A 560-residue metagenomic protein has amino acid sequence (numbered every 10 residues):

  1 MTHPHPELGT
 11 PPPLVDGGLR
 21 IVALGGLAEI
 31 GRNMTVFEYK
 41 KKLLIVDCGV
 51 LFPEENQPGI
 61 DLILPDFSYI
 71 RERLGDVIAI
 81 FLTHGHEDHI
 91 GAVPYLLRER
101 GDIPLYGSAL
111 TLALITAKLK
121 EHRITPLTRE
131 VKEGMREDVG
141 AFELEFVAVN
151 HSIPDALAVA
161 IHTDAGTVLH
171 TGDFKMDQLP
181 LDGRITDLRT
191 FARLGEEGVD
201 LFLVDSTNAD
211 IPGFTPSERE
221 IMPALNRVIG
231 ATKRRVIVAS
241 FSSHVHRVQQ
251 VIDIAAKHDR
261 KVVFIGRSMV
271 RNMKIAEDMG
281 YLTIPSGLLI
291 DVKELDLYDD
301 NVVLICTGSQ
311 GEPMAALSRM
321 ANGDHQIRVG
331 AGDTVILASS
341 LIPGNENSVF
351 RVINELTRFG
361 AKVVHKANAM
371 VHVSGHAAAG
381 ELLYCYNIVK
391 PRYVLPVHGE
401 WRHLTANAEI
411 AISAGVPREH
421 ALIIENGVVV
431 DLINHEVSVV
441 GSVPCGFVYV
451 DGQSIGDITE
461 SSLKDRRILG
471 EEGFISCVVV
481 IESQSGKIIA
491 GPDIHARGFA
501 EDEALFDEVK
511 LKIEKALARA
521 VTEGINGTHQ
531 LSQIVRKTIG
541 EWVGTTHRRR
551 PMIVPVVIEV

Functional and structural regions predicted by a protein language model:
T2-F81, H86-D296, A315-R328, N347-R351: His/Asp/Glu-rich metal-coordinating catalytic cores of metallo-dependent phosphodiesterases/hydrolases acting on
V22, E38, E145, I305-C306 (+3 more regions): Residues in well-ordered beta-strands of folded domains
L119, A411, V543: Conserved hydrophobic residues forming the short capping helix/wall of the S-adenosyl-L-methionine
K132, E425, R549-I553: Short Gly/Ser/Thr- and Asp/Glu-enriched loop/turn motifs at secondary-structure junctions
A141, A156-A158, E472-S476, I553: Broad gene-expression machinery/nucleic-acid interaction feature
I211-A338, I342-G344, S348-A367, V371-G524 (+2 more regions): Hard-cation-handling environments
G524-V560: C-terminal tails and terminal domains of large nucleic-acid-associated and other macromolecular-machine proteins
